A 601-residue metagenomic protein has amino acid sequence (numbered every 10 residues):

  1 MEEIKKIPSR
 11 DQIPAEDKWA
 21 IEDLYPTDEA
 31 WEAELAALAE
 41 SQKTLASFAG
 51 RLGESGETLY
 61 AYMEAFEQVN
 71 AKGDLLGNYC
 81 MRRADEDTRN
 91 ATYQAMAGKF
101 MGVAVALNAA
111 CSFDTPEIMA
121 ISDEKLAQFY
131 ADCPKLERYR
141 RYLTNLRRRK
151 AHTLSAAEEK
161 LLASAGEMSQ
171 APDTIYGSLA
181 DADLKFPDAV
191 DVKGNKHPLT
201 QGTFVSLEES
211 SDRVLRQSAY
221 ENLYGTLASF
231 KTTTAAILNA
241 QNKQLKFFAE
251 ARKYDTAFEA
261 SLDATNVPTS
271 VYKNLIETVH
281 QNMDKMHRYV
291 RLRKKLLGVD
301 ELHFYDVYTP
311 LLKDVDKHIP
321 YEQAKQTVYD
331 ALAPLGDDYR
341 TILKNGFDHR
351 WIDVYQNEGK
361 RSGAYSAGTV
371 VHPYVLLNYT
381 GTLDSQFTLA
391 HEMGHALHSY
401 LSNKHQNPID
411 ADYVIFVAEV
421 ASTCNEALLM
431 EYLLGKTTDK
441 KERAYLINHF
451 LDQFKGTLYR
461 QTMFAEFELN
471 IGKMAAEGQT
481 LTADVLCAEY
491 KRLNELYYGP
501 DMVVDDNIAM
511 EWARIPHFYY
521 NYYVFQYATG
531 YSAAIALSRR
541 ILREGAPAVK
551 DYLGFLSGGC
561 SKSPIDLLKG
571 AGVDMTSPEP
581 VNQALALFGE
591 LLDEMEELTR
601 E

Functional and structural regions predicted by a protein language model:
M1-D314, L598-E601: A well-structured
Q12-A15, E22, P26, I118 (+8 more regions): C-terminal, non-catalytic "cap/extension" segments appended to globular domains
K253, T380-Y400, S422, A427 (+2 more regions): Active-site recognition of the HExxH zinc-binding catalytic motif
L296-P334, R340-T341, H398, Y445 (+3 more regions): Long, K/E/R/D-enriched contiguous segments that form extended
K317-I319, I352-V371: Catalytic zinc-binding patch centered on the HExxH motif and its immediate surroundings that defines zinc-dependent
K317-I319, V370-A390: Short pre-active-site segment immediately N-terminal to the catalytic Zn-binding motif
D330-T341, A367, H395, S399-N407 (+1 more regions): Conserved helix-loop functional segments at active or binding sites
Y413-E442, F450-D452, G456, G530: Post-HExxH zinc-binding segment in Zn-dependent metallohydrolases
